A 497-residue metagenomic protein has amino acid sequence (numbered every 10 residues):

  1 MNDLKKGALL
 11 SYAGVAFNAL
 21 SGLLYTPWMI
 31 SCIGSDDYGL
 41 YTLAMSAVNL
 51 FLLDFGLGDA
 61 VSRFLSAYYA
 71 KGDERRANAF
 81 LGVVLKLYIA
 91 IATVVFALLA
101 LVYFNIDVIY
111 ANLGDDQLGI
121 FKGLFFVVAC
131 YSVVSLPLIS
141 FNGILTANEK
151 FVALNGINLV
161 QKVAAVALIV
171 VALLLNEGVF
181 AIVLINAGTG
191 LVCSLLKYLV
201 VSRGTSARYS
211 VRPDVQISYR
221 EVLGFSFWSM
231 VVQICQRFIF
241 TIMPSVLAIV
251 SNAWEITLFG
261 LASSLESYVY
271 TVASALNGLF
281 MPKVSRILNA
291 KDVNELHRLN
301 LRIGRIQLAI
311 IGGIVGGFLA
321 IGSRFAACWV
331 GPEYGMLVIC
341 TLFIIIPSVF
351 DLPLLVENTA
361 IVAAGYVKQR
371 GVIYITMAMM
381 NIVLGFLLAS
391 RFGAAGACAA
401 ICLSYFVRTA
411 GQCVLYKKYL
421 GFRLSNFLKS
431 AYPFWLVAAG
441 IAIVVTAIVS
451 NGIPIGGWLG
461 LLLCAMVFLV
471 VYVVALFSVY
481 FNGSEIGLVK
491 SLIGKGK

Functional and structural regions predicted by a protein language model:
M1-L23, R75-G82, L118-K122, V152 (+5 more regions): N-terminal membrane topogenesis motif
M1-L4, L195-T241, K283, A290-R298 (+3 more regions): Interhelical loop/hinge segments that connect adjacent transmembrane helices in multipass membrane
D3-A67, F96-A100, Y131, V166 (+2 more regions): Signature of the first transmembrane helix
K6-G22, I185-K197, V201, Q216-R286 (+3 more regions): Transmembrane helical elements of multi-pass membrane transporters/channels
A13, K86-T241, V444-A447: Hydrophobic transmembrane helix module of multi-pass membrane transport proteins
F55-K71, A147, T205-S206, A262 (+2 more regions): Helix-loop junctions and terminal segments of transmembrane helices in multi-pass membrane transport/translocation
V133-N158, F180, I345-T376: Membrane-interface junctions at transmembrane-helix termini in multi-pass inner-membrane proteins
F422-L424, T446-K497: Membrane-proximal transmembrane or re-entrant/amphipathic helices at the cytosolic face
